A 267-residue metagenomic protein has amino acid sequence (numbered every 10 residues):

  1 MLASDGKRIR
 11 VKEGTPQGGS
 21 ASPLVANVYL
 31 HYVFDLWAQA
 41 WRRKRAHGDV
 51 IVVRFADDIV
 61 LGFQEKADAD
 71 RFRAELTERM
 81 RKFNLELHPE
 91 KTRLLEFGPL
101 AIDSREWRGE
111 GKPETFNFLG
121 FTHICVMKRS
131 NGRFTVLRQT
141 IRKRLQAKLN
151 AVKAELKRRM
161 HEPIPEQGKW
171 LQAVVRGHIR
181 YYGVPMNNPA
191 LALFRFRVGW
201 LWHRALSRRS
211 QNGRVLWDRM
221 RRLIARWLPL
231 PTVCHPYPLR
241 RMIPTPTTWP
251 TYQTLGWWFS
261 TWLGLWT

Functional and structural regions predicted by a protein language model:
M1-T267: Non-catalytic terminal/accessory segments
